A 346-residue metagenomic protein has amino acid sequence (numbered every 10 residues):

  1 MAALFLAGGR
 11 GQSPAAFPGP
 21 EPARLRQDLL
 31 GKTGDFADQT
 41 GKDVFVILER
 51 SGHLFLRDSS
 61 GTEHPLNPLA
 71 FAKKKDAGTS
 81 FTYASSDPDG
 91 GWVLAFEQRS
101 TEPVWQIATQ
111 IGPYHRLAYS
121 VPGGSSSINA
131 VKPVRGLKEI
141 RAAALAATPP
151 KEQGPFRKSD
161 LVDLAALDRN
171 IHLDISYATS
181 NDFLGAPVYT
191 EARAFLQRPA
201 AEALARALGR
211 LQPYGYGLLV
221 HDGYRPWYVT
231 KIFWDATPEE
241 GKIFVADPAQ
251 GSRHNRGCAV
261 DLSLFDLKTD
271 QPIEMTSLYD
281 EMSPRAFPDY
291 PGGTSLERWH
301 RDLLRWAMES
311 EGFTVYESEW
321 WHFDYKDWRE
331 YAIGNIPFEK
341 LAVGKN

Functional and structural regions predicted by a protein language model:
M1-A3: Sec-dependent N-terminal signal peptides
F5-P133: Peripheral terminal and inter-domain segments
G31-D43, M308-G312, E319, D324: K/E-rich alpha-helical interaction surfaces of small helical-bundle regulatory domains
D43, Y224-W227: Short, catalytically relevant binding-site loops at active-site mouths
R50, S59-S60, S86, L278 (+2 more regions): Short, loop-centered acidic/histidine patches that primarily coordinate divalent metals
G124-G223, A236-S318, D327-N346: Extracytoplasmic cell-surface/polysaccharide-interacting catalytic and binding patches
W227-F233, F323-E330: Beta-rich nucleic-acid/ligand-interaction surfaces
